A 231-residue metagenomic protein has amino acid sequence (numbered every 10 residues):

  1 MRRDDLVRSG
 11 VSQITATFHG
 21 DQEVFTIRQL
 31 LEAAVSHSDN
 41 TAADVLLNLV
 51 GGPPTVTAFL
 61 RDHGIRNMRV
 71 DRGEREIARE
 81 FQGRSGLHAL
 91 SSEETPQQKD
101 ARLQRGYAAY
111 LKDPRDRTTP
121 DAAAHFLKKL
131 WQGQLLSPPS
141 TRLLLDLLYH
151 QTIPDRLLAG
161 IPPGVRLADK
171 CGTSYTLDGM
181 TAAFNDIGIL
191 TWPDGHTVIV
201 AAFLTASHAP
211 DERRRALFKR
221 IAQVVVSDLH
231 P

Functional and structural regions predicted by a protein language model:
M1-E76, E80-Q82: Active-site-adjacent loops and short helices of periplasmic peptidoglycan-processing enzymes
R2, G83-L87, I221: Conserved catalytic core of the tyrosine transesterase superfamily
D5-L6, T17-F18, L31-E32, E94-P96 (+3 more regions): Short, flexible segments with low predicted structural confidence
T26-L30, H37-A43, L103-L111, K129 (+1 more regions): Flexible glycine/proline-enriched surface loops and loop-helix/loop-strand junctions
R28-E32, L47, T57, Q104 (+3 more regions): Generic detector of well-ordered alpha-helical segments enriched in charged/polar residues, highlighting helical
P53, A108, K112-P120, A124-R166 (+1 more regions): Structured C-terminal helix/loop/strand segments within mature extracytoplasmic catalytic/sensor domains
D62, E74-R75, L87-A89, Q151 (+2 more regions): Short alpha-helix boundary/capping motifs
N67-P139: Active-site-proximal helix/loop microenvironment of the serine DD-peptidase/beta-lactamase transpeptidase fold
